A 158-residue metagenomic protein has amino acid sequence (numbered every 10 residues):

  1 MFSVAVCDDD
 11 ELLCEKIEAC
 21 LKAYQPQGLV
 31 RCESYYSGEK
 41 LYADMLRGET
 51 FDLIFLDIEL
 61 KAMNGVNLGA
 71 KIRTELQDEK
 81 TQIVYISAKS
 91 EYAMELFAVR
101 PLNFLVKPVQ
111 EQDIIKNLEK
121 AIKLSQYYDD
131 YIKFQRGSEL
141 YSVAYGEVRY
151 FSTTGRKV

Functional and structural regions predicted by a protein language model:
F2-L21: Conserved acidic segment of CheY-like receiver
C7-D8, Y35, I54: Conserved sequence signature across two-component system core domains
E11, Y36-K40: Acidic phosphotransfer microenvironment of two-component signaling modules
P26-S37: Short hydrophobic/Thr-rich beta-strand motif most characteristic of the beta2 strand and flanking loop of CheY-like
A43-Y127: CheY-like receiver
K116-V158: Conserved binding/recognition cores within well-folded domains
